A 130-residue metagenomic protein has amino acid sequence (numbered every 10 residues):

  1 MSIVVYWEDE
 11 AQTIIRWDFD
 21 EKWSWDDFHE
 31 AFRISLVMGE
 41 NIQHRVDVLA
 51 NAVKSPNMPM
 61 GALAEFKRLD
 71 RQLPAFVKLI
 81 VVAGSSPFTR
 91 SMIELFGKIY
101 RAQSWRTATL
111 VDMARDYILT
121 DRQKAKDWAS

Functional and structural regions predicted by a protein language model:
M1-S130: Amphipathic, Lys/Arg-enriched alpha-helical "gate/interface" segment within cytosolic domains that mediates
